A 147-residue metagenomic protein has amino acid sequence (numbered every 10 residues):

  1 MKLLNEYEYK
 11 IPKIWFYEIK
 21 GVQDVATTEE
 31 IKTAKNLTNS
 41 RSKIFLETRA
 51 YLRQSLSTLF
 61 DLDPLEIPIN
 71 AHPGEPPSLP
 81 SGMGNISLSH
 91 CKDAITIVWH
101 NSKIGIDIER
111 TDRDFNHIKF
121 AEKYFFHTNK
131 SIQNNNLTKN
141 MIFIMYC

Functional and structural regions predicted by a protein language model:
M1-C147: Core catalytic alpha/beta fold that binds nucleotide/phospho-ligands
